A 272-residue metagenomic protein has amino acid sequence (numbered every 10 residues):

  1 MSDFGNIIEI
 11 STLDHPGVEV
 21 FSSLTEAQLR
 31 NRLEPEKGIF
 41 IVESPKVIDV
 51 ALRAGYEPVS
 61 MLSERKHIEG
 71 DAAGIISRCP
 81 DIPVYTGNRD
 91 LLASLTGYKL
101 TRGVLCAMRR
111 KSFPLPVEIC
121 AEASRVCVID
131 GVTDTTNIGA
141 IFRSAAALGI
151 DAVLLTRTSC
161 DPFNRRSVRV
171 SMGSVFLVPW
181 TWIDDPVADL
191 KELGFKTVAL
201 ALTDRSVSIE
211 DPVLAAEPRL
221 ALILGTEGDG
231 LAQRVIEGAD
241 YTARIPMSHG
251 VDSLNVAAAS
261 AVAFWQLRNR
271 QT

Functional and structural regions predicted by a protein language model:
M1-D71, S159-C160: Boundary-proximal intrinsically disordered activation/regulatory segments immediately upstream of a helical core
I10, F40, D130-G131, T156-R157 (+2 more regions): Glycine- and other small-residue-rich loops at beta-strand/loop junctions that grip anionic moieties
K46, R53, V84-T86, S112-R205: RNA substrate-binding interface of SAM-dependent RNA methyltransferases
G70-D81, V235: Short, aromatic/basic amphipathic alpha-helical patches
R78-G97, T181: A glycine-rich helix N-cap at a beta->alpha junction
C106, S144-L148, R157-F176, Q233-T272: Structured adenosyl-cofactor binding patch, chiefly the S-adenosyl-L-methionine
A199-V251: Active-site/ligand-binding-proximal alpha/beta "capping" segment
